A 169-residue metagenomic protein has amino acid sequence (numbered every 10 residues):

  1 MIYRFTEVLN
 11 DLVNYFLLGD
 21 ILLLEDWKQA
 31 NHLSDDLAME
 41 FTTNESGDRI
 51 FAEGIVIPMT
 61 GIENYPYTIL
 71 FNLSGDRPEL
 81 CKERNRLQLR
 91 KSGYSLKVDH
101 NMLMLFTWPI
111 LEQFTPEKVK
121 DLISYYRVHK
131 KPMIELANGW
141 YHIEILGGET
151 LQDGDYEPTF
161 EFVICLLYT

Functional and structural regions predicted by a protein language model:
M1-I55, M59: Activation corresponds to long, low-complexity, non-globular regions
L33-L103: Short, well-structured hydrophobic secondary-structure segments
R84-E135: Extended, solvent-exposed segments with strong compositional bias
L136-I145, E149: A glycine-anchored, Pro-Gly-centered beta-turn/N-cap motif
E149-D155: Short acidic/polar inter-strand loop motif in beta-rich domains
E157-T159: Basic, ligand-binding patches in group-transfer machinery, especially extracytoplasmic/periplasmic segments
V163-I164: Short amphipathic alpha-helical linker/capping segments at the junctions of internal repeats and modular domains
Y168-T169: Conserved small/polar residues in nucleotide/adenosyl-binding loops
